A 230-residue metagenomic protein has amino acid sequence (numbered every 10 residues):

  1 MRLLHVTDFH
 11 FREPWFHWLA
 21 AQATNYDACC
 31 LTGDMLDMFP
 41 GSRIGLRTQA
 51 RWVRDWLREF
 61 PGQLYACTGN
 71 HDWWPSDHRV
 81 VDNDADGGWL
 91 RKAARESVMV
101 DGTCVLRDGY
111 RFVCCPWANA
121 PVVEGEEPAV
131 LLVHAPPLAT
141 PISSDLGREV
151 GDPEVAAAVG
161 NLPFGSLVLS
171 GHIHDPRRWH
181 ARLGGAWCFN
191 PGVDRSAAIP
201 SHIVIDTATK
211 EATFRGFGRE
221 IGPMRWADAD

Functional and structural regions predicted by a protein language model:
M1-H10, G109-A118, V130-H134, W187-V193 (+1 more regions): Active-site-proximal beta-strand elements of phosphoester/diester hydrolases
H5-D8, C29-D34, L64-N70, V98-V100 (+3 more regions): Active-site neighborhood of phospho(di)ester-bond hydrolases with catalytic His/Asp-centered motifs
V6, F11-C104: Core catalytic region of metal-dependent phosphoesterases/phosphodiesterases, especially metallo-beta-lactamase-like
H10-H17, L36-P40, C67-H78, V105-L106 (+4 more regions): Active-site environment of divalent metal-dependent phosphoester hydrolases
A23, W56-P61, E124-E126, V159-P163 (+1 more regions): Short, conserved loop/helix-junction motifs that constitute active-site signature segments in enzyme catalytic cores
G41-R47, E127-F164: Active-site-proximal segments of metal-dependent phosphoesterases and phosphodiesterases across multiple
Y65, D145-F214: Conserved beta-sheet core of the metallophosphoesterase superfamily
S143-L146, T209-D230: A short C-terminal boundary segment appended to hydrolase-like catalytic domains
